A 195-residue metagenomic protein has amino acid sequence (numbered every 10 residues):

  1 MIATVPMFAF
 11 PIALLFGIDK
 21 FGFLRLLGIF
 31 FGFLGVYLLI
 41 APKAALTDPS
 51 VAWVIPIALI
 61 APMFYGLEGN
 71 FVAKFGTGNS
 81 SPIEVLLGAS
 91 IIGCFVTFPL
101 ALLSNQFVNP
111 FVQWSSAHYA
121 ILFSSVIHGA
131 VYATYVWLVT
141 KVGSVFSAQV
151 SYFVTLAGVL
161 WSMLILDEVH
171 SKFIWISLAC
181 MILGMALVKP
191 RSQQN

Functional and structural regions predicted by a protein language model:
M1-T4, F71-C94, S125-L164: Helix-helix packing/entry segments at the starts of transmembrane helices
M1-T4, L24-L27, I57-I60, V85-G88 (+2 more regions): Hydrophobic core positions of alpha-helical segments in small-molecule transporters and transporter systems
F8, F31, Y37-L38, I57 (+5 more regions): Hydrophobic residues within membrane-embedded alpha-helical segments of Major Facilitator Superfamily
A9-P11, L15, L46-F107, I121 (+1 more regions): Transmembrane alpha-helical segments that form core, pore/gating elements of small-molecule transporters/exporters
L15-G17, F21, F75, V85 (+3 more regions): Hydrophobic/aromatic residues within transmembrane alpha-helices of multi-pass small-molecule transporters
F21-K43, Y152, W161, F173-S192: Hydrophobic transmembrane alpha-helices of multi-pass small-molecule transport proteins
I40-V51, L102-A120, M163-K172: Membrane-interface helix termini and inter-helical loops of multi-pass transporters
W53-A61, F111-A130, S151: Loop-to-transmembrane-helix transition segments
